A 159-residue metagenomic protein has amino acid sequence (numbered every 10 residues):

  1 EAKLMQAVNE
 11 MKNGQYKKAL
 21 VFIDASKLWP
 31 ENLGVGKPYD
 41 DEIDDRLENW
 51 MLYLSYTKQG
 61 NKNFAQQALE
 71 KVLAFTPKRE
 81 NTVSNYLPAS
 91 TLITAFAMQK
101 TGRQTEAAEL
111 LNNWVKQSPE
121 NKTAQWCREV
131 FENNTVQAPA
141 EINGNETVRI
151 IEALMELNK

Functional and structural regions predicted by a protein language model:
L4-M5, K12, D44-M51, I93-A95 (+4 more regions): "A position-specific structural signal for the A-helix of alpha-solenoid helical repeats
D24-V35, E70-K78, V115-K116: Amphipathic alpha-helical segments of tetratricopeptide repeats
P88, A108-K159: Terminal, low-structured helical/coil segments at or just beyond the last alpha-helical repeat
